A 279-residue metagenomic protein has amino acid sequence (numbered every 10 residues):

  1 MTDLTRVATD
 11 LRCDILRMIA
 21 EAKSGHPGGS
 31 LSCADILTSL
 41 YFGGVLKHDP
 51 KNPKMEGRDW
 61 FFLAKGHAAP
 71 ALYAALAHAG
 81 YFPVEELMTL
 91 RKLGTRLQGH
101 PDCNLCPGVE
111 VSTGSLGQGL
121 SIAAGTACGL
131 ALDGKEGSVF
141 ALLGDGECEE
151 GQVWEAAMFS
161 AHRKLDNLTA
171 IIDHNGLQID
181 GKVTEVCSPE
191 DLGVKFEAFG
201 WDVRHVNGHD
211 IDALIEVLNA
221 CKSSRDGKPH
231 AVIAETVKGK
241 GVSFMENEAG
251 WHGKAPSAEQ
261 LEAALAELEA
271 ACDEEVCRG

Functional and structural regions predicted by a protein language model:
M1-A69: N-terminal amphipathic, basic-rich helices that act as targeting or association modules
M1-L4, A8, R12, G29-A34 (+8 more regions): Generic structural signal for well-ordered, non-membrane alpha-helical segments in soluble metabolic enzymes
I19-K23, L76, G200-V203: Short amphipathic alpha-helical interaction patches enriched in hydrophobic/aromatic residues with interspersed Lys/Arg
A34-S39, P70-A74, S121-C128: Contiguous, well-ordered alpha-helical segments that form the cores/surfaces of helical PPI scaffolds
S39-G44, H78-A79, F159: Active-site catalytic microenvironments for nucleophilic, acid-base chemistry
K47-K54, R58-W60, H100-G279: Glycine-rich ThDP/TPP pyrophosphate-binding loop and its adjacent helix/strand module within ThDP-dependent enzymes
Y73-F82: Alpha-helical support elements that line or immediately flank enzyme active sites and cofactor-binding pockets
P83-D102: Anionic-ligand anchoring segments at beta-strand to alpha-helix junctions in alpha/beta enzyme folds, i.e., glycine
